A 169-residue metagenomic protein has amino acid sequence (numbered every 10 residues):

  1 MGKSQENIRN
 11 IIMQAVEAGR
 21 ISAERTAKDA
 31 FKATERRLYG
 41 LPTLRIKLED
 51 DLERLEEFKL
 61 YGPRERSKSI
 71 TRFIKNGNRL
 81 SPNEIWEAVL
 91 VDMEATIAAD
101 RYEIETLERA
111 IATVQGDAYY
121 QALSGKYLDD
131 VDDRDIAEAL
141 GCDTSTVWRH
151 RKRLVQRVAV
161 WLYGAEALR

Functional and structural regions predicted by a protein language model:
M1-V114, V160-R169: N-terminal interaction/assembly modules
L44-K47, A118-A122, V147-W148: Secondary-structure boundary/capping motif
V114-V131: Short amphipathic alpha helix immediately N-terminal
D129-S145: Helix-turn-helix DNA-binding module
V147-W161: DNA major-groove recognition helices of helix-turn-helix
